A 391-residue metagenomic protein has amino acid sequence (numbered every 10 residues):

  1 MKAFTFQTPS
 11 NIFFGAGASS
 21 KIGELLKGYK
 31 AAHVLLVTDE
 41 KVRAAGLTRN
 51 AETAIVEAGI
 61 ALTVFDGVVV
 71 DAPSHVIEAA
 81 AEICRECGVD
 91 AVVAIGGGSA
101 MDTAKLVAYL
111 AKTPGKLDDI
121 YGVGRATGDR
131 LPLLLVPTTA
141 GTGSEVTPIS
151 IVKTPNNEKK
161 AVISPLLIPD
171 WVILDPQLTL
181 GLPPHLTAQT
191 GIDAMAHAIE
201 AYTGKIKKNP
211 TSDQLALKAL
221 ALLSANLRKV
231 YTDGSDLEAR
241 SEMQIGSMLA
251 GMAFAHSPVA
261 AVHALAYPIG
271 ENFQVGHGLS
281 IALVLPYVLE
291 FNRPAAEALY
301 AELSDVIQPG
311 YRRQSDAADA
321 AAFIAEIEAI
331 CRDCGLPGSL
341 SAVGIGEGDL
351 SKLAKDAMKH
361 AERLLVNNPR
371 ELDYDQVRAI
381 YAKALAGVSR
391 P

Functional and structural regions predicted by a protein language model:
M1-A91, L340-S341: ATP/NTP phosphate-donor binding region
S19-I22, A44-L47, S74-H75, S99-L106 (+3 more regions): Short glycine/serine/threonine-rich phosphate/pyrophosphate-binding segments that cradle anionic phosphate groups
H75-P176: Glycine/threonine-rich beta-strand-loop-alpha-helix active-site module that forms ligand/phosphate-binding
I149-S257: Carboxylate- and glycine-rich phosphate/diphosphate-binding segment that chelates Mg2+/Mn2+
I206-L215, V230-E242, S257-V262, Q314-A320 (+2 more regions): Flexible, glycine/charged-enriched surface loops at secondary-structure junctions
S257-F323, E328: C-terminal catalytic subdomain
Y300, Y311-P391: C-terminal charged capping/lid subdomain of soluble metabolic enzymes
